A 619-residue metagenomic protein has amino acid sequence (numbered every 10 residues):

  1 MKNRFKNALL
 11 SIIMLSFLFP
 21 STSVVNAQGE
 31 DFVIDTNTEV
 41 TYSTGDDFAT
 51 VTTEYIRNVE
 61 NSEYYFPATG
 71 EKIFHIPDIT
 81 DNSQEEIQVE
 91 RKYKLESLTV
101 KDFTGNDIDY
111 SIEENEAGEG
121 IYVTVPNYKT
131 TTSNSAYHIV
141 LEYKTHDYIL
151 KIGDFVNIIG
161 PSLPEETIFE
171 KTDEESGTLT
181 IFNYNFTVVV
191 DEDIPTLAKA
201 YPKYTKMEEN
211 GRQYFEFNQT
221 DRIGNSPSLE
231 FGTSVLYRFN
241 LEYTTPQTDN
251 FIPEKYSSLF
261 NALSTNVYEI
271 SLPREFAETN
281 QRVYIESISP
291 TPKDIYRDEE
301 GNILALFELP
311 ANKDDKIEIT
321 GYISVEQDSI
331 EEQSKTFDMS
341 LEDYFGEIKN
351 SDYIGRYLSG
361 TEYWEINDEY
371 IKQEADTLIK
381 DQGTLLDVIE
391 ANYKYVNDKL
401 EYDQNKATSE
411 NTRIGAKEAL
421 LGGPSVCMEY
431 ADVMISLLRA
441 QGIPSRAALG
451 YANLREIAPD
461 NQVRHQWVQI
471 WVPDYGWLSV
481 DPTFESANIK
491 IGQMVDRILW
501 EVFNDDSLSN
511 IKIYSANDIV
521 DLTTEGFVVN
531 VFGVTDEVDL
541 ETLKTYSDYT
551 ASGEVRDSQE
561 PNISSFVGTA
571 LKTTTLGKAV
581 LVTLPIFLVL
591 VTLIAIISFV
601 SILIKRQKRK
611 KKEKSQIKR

Functional and structural regions predicted by a protein language model:
M1-L9: Bacterial N-terminal signal peptides that target proteins for export
S11-P20: Bacterial N-terminal signal peptides
N26-K349: Lumenal/extracellular ectodomains and adaptor appendage modules of the eukaryotic vesicle/secretory system
Y296-L421: Acidic low-complexity segments
K380-W467, W471-P473, N488-L499, F503-D506 (+1 more regions): Active-site neighborhood of thiol-dependent amide/isopeptide-bond enzymes
N453-A579: Active-site rim recognition segments
L590-R606: Alpha-helical transmembrane segments
R606-R619: Cytoplasmic C-terminal tails of single-pass
